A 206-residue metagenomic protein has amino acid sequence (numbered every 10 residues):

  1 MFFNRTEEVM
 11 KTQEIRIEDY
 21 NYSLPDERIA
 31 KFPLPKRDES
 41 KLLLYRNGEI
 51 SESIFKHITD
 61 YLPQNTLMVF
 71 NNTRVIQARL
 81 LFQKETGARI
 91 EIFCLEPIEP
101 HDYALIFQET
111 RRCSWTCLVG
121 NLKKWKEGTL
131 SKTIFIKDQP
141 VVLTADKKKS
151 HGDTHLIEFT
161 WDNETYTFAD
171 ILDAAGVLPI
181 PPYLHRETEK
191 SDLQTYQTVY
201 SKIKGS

Functional and structural regions predicted by a protein language model:
F2-S206: A cross-family signal for N-terminal binding/gating loops and helix N-caps that shape access to the active site
